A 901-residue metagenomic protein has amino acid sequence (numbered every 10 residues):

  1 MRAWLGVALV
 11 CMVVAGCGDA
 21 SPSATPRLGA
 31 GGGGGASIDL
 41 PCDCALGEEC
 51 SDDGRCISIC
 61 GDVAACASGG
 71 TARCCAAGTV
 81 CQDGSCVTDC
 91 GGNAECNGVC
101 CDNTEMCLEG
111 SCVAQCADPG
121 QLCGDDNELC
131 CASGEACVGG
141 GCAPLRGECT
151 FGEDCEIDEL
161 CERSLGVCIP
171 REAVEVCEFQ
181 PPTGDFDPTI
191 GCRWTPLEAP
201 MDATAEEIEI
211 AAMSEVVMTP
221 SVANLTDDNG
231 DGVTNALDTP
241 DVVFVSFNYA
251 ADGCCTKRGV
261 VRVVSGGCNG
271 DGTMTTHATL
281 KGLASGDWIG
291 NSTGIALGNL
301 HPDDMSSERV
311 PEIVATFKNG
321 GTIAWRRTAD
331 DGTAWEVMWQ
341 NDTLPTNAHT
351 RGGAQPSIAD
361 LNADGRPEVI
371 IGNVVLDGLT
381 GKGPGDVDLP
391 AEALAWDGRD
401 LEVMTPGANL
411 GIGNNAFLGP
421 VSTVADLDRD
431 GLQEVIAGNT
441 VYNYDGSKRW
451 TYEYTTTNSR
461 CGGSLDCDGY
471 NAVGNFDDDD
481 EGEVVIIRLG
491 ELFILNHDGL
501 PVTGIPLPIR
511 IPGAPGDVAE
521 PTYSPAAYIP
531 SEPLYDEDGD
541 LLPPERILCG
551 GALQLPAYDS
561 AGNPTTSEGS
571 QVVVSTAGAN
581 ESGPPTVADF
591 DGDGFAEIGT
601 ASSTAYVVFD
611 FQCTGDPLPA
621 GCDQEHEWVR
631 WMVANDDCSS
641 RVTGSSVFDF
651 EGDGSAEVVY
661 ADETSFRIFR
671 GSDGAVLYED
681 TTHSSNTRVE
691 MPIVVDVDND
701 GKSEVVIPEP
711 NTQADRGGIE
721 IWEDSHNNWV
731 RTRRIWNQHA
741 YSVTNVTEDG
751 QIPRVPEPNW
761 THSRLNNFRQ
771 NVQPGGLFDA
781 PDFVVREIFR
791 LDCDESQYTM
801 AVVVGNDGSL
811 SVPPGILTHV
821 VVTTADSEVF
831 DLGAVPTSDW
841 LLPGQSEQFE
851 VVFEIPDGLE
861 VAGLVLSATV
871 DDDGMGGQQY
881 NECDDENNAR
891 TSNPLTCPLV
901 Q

Functional and structural regions predicted by a protein language model:
M1-V7: Bacterial N-terminal signal peptides that target proteins for export
L9-C56, G61-D62, S68, C81-C86 (+6 more regions): Ser/Thr-rich, Pro/Gly/Ala-heavy low-complexity intrinsically disordered linkers and tails of secreted extracellular
S37-D39, C90-G91, V113-D118, L145-R146 (+4 more regions): Low-complexity, Pro/Thr/Ser/Gly/Ala-rich linker/spacer regions in secreted, extracellular modular proteins
I38-E49, A65-A77, G92-N103, D118-G134 (+1 more regions): Disulfide-braced loops of extracellular cysteine-rich modules
C50, C56, C81, C86 (+11 more regions): Fold-core signature of tandem repeat domains
G147, G152, R163-A780: Extracytoplasmic/lumenal domain signature
G775-Q901: Extracellular/luminal regions of secreted and cell-surface proteins that mediate adhesion/ECM remodeling
